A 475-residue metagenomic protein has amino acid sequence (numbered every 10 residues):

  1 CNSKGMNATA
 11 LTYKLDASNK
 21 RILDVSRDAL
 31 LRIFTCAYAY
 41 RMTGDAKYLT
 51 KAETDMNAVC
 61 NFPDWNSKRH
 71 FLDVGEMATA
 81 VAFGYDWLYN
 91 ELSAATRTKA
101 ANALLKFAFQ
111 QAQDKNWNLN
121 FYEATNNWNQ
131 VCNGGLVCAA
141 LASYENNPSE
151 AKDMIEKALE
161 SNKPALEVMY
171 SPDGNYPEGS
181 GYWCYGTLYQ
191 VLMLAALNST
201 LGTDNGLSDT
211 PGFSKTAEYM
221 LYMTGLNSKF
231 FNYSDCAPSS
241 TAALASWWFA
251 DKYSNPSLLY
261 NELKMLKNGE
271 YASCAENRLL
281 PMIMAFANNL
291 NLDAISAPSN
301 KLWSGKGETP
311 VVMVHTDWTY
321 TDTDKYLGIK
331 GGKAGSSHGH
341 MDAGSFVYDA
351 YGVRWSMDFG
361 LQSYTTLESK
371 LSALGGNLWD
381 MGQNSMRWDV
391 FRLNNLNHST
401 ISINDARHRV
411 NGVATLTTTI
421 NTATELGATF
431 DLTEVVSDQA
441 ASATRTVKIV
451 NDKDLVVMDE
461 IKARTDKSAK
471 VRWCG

Functional and structural regions predicted by a protein language model:
C1-G5: Hydrophobic alpha-helical membrane-insertion signals
M6-K14, S18-L226, C236-A237: Aromatic-lined, polymer-binding surfaces characteristic of secreted/periplasmic polysaccharide-degrading enzymes
E178, Y182-G475: Extended polysaccharide-engagement surfaces of secreted carbohydrate-active enzymes
